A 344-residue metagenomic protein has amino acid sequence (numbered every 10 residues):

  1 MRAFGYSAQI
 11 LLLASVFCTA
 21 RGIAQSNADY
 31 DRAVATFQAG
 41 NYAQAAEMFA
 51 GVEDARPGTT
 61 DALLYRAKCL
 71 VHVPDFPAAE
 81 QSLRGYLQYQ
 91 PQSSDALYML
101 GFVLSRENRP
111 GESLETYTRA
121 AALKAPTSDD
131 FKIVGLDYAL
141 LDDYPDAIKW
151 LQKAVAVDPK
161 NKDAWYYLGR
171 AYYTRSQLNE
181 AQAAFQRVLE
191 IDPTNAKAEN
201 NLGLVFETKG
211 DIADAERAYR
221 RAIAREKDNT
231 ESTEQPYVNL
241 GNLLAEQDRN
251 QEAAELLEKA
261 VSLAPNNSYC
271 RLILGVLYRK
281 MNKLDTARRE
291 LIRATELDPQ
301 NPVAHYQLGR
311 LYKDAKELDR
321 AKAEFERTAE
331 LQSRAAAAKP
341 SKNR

Functional and structural regions predicted by a protein language model:
S7-T19: Bacterial N-terminal signal peptides
T19-K68, H72-P77, Q81, S333 (+1 more regions): N-terminal leader/linker segments that initiate helical-solenoid repeat arrays
S26-N27, T60-D61, S94-D95, T127-D129 (+7 more regions): Helix-start (N-cap) detector for alpha-helical repeat units in TPR-like alpha-solenoids, especially tetratricopeptide
A39-E47, H72-G85, R106-R119, L140-K153 (+7 more regions): Structural signature of tandem alpha-helical TPR/SEL1-like repeats, specifically the intra-repeat loop/turn
A55, Y89, L123-K124, V157 (+6 more regions): Structural marker of alpha-solenoid helical repeat scaffolds
Y65, M99, I133-D137, Y167 (+6 more regions): Canonical tetratricopeptide repeat
E231-E234, E246, V303-R344: Terminal, low-structured helical/coil segments at or just beyond the last alpha-helical repeat
